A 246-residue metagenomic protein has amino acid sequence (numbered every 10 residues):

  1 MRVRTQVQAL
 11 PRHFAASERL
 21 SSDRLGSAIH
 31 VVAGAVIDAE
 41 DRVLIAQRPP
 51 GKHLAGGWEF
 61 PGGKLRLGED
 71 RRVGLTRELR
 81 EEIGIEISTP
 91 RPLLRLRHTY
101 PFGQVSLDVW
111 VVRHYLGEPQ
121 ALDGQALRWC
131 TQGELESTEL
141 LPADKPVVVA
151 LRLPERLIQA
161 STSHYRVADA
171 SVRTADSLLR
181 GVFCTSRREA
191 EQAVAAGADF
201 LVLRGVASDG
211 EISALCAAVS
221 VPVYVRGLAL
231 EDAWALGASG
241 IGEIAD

Functional and structural regions predicted by a protein language model:
R2-A9, H114-R166, E243: Nudix hydrolase/Nudix homology domain
R12-V43, K64: Conserved N-terminal beta-strand and adjoining loop/helix that marks the start of the Nudix/MutT-like hydrolase domain
I45, L107-V111, W129: Conserved hydrophobic/aromatic beta-strand scaffold that supports enzyme active sites
H53-G57: A conserved beta-turn-beta hairpin within the catalytic core of GNAT-like acetyltransferases that forms part
F60-L93, T131: The catalytic Nudix box helix
L96-P119, D144: Active-site-adjacent beta-strand/loop module that shapes the phosphate/pyrophosphate-binding cleft
V109, H114-E118, V149-A198, V221 (+2 more regions): Conserved N-terminal beta1-alpha1 strand-loop-helix module at the mouth
V202-A207, A229-D246: Glycine-rich phosphate-binding active-site loops on the catalytic face of alpha/beta enzymes
